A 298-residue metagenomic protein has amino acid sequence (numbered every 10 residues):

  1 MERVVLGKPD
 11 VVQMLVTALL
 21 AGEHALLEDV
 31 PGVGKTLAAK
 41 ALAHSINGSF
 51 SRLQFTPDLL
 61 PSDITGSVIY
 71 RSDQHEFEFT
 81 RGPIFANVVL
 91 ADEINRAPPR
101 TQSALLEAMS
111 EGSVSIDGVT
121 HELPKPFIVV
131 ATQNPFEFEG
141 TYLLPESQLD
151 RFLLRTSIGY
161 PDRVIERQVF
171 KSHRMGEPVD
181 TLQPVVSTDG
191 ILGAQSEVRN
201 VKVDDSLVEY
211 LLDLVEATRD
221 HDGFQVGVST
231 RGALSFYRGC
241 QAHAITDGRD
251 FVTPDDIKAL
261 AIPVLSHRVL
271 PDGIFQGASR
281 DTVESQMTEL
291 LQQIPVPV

Functional and structural regions predicted by a protein language model:
M1-V11, N200-K202: Dynamic helix-loop-helix/coil hinge segments at AAA+ ATPase domain boundaries and subdomain interfaces
V4, P31, I94: The conserved Walker
Q13-T17, Y70-L90: Conserved alpha-helical scaffold flanking the Walker A/P-loop in AAA+ ATPase domains
L19-T56: Walker A/P-loop
D29, D92-E93, A104: Walker B catalytic acidic pair
S45-D73: AAA+/P-loop NTPase substrate/partner-engagement loops
R71-E76, A97, T101, M109-V201 (+1 more regions): Canonical AAA+ ATPase core
D220-V298: C-terminal engagement/docking regions of AAA+ P-loop ATPases
